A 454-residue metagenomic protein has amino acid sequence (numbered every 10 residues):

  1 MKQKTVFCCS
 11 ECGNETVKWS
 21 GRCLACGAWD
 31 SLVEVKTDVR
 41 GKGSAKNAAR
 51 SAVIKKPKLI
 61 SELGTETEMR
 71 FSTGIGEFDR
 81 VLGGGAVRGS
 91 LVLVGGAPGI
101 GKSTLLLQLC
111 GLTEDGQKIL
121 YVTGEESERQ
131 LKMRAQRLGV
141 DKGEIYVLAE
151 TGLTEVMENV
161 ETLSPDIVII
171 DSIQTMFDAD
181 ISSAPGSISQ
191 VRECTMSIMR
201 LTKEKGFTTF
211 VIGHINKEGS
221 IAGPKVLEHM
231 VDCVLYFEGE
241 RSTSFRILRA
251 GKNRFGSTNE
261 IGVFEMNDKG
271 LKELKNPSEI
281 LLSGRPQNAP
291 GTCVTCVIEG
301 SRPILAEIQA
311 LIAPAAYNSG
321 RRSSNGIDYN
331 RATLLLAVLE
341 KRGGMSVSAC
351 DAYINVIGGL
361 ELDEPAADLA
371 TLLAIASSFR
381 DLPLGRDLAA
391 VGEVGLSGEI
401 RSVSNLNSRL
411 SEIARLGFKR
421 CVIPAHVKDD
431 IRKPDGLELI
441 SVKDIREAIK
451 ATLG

Functional and structural regions predicted by a protein language model:
K2-E11, E15-R80, V87-L93, I100-C110 (+5 more regions): Peripheral, non-AAA+ core regions of ATP-driven protein-machinery
A97, G124: P-loop (Walker A) phosphate-binding loop of NTP-binding proteins
I119-T123: Conserved RecA-like ASCE P-loop NTPase motor core of nucleic-acid helicases/translocases
E128: Divalent metal-dependent catalytic cores for phosphoryl transfer on phosphate-bearing substrates
